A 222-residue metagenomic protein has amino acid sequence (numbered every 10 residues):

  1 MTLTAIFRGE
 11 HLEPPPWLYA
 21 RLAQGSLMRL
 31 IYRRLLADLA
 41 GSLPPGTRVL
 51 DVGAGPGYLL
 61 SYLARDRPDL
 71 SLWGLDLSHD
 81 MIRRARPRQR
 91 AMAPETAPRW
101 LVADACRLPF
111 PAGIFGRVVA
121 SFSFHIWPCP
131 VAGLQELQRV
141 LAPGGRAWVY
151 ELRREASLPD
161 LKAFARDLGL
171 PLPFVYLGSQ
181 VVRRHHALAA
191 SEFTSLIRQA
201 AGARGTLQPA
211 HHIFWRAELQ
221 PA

Functional and structural regions predicted by a protein language model:
M1-L43, Y58-Y62: Conserved class I S-adenosyl-L-methionine
R48, G145-R146: Short glycine-centered segments of the SAM/dcSAM-binding site in methyltransferase folds
L50, P56-R107: Class I SAM-dependent methyltransferase SAM/SAH-binding core
C106-R117: A short acidic, Gly/Pro-enriched loop at the edge of an enzyme's catalytic core that lines a small-molecule cofactor
R117-C129: A short SAM/SAH-binding and catalytic strip from SAM-dependent methyltransferases
V131-P143: A short glycine-rich, Lys/Arg-flanked "PGG" loop and its adjoining helix->strand segment in the class I
Y150-W215: C-terminal alpha-helical "lid/dimerization" subdomain adjacent to the S-adenosyl-L-methionine
R216-A222: C-terminal lobe and adjacent flexible extensions of AdoMet/dcAdoMet transferase-like proteins
